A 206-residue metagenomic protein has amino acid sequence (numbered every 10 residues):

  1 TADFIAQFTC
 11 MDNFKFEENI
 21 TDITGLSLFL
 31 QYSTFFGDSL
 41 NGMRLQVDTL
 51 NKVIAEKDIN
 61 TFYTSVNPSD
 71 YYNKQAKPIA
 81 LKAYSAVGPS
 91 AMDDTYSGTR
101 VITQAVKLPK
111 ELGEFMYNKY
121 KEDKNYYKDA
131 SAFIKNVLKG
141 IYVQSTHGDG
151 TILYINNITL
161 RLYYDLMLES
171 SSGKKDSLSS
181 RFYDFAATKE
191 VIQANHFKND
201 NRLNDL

Functional and structural regions predicted by a protein language model:
T1-L206: Secreted, disulfide-rich extracellular signaling modules
